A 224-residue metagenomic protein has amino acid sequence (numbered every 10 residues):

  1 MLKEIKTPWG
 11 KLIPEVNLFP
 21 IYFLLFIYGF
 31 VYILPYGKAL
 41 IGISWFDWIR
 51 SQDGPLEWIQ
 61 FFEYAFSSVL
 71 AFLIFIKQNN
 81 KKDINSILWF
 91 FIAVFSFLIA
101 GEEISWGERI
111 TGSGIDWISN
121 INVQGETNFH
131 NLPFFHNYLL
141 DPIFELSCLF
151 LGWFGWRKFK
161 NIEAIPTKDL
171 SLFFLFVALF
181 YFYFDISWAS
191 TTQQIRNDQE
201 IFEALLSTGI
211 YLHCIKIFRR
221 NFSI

Functional and structural regions predicted by a protein language model:
P14-P35, F173-L179: Alpha-helical transmembrane segments
I33-D47, K158-F159, F182-Q194: Juxtamembrane "helix-exit" motif on the non-cytosolic side of transmembrane helices
F46-W58, T192-E203: Non-cytosolic membrane-interface motifs at loop->transmembrane helix junctions
I59-L73, P142-G155, E203-N221: Hydrophobic cores of alpha-helical transmembrane segments in multi-pass inner/ER membrane proteins, independent
F75-I87, K158-T167: Membrane-interface helix-boundary motifs at transmembrane edges
F97-W117: Transmembrane alpha-helix/helix-exit interface in multi-pass inner-membrane proteins
E126-L149: Hydrophobic alpha-helical transmembrane segments
F176-T191, I195-I224: C-terminal transmembrane-bundle signature of multipass membrane proteins, characterized by strong activation on
